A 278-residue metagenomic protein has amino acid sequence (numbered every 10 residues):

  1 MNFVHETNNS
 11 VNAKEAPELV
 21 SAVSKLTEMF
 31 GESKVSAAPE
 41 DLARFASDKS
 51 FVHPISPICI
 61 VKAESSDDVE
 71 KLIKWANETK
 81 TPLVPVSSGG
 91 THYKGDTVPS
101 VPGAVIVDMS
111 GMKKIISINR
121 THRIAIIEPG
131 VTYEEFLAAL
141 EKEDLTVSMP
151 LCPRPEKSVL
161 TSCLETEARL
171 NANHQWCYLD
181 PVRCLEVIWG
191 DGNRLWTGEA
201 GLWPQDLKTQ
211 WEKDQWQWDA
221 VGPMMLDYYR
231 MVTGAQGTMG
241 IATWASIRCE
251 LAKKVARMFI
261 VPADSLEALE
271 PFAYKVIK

Functional and structural regions predicted by a protein language model:
M1-F51, W75-G90: N-terminal accessory segments
H5-T7, I55, I118-T121, A252-A256: Short, surface-exposed connector motifs at secondary-structure boundaries
S10-A13, I58-A63, A125-I127, R257-P262: Short cationic amphipathic helices and targeting signals
L19, V23, V69, Y133 (+1 more regions): Generic alpha-helical secondary structure
K25, M29, L72-W75, T79 (+4 more regions): Generic, well-ordered alpha-helical scaffold segments in large soluble proteins
P39-M112: Glycine-rich N-terminal segment of FAD-binding domains in flavoprotein oxidoreductases, spanning the beta-loop-helix
I116-I118, I127-P129, E134-V276: FAD-binding subdomain of flavoenzyme oxidoreductases
